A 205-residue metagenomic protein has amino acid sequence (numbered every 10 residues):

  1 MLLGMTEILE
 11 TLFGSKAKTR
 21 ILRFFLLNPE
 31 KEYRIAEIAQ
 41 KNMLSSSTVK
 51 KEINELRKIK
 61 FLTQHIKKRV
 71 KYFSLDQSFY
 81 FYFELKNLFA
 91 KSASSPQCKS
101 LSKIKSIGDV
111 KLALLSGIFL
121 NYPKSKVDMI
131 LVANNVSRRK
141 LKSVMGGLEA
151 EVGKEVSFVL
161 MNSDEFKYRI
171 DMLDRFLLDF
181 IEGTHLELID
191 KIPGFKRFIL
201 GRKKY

Functional and structural regions predicted by a protein language model:
L2-T19, L26, E30-N54, K58-L112 (+2 more regions): Catalytic core of pol beta-like nucleotidyltransferases
V127: Change "...and in nucleic-acid phosphodiester-cleaving endonucleases..." to "...and in nucleic-acid processing enzymes
I130-V132: Short hydrophobic/aromatic beta-strand micro-patches that form the beta-sheet surface supporting nucleotide- or nucleic
